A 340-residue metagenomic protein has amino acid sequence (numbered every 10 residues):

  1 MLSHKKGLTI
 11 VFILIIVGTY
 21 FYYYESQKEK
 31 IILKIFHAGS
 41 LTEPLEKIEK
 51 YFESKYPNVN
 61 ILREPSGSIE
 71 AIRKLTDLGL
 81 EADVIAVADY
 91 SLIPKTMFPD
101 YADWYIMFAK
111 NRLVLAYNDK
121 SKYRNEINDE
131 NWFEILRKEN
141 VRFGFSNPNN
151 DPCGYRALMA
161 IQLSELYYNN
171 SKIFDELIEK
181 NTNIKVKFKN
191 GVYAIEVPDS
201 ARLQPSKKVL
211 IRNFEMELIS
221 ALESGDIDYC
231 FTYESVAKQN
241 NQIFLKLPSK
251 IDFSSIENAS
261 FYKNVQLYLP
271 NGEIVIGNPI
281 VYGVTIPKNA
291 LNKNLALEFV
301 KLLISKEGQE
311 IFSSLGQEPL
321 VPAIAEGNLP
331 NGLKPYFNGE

Functional and structural regions predicted by a protein language model:
H4-Y56, N60-L78, V87-Y90, M97-F98 (+1 more regions): Exported/periplasmic ABC-transporter solute-binding proteins
A82-A86, I106: Periplasmic-binding protein-like
S91-I106, R112-D119: Glycine/small-residue-rich loop that forms an oxyanion/phosphate-binding "nest" at active or ligand-binding sites
Y105-M107, E134-I135: Short, charge-rich binding segments
A109-N111, P279-I280: Short, solvent-exposed loop/turn segments at the edges of secondary structure
